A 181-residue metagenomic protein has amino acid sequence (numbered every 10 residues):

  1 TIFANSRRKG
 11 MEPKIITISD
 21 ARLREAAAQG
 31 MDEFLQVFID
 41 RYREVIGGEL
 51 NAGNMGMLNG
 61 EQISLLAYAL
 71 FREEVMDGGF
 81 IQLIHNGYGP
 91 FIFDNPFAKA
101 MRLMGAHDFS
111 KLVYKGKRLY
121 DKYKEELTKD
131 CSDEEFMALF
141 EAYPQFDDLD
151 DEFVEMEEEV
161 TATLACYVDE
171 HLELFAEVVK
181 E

Functional and structural regions predicted by a protein language model:
T1-G10: Short, Lys/Arg-enriched N-terminal segments with co-localized hydrophobic residues within the first ~10-30 amino acids
E12-I81, H85-F93, A100-E181: Extended, alpha-helix-rich binding/interface surfaces that flank or overlap catalytic cores and mediate recognition
